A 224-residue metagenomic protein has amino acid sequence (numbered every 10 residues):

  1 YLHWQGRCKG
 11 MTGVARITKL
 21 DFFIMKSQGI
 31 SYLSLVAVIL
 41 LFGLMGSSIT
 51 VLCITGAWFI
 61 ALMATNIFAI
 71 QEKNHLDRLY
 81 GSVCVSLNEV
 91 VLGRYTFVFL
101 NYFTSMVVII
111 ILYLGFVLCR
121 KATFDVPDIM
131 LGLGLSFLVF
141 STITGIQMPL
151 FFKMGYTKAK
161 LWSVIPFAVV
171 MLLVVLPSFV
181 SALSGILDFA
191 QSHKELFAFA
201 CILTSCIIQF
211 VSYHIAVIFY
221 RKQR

Functional and structural regions predicted by a protein language model:
Y1-H75, G93-R224: Hydrophobic alpha-helical transmembrane segments of membrane proteins
S82-L87: Short helix-to-coil transition segments within interhelical loops that connect adjacent transmembrane helices
E89-V91: Alpha-helix N-cap/helix-start motif at helix boundaries, enriched for small hydrophobics
